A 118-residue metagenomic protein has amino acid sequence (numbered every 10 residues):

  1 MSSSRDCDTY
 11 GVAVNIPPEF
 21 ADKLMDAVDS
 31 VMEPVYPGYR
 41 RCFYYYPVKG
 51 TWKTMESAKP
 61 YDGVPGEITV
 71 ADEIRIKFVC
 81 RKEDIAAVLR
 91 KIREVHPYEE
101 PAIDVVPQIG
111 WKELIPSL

Functional and structural regions predicted by a protein language model:
M1-L118: Hydrophobic structural segments
